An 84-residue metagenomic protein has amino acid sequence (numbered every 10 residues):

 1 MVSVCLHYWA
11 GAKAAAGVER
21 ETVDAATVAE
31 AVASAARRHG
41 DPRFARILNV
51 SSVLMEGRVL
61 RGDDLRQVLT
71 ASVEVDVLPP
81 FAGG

Functional and structural regions predicted by a protein language model:
M1-G83: Ubiquitin-like/PB1-type beta-grasp interaction modules and other compact soluble beta-rich domains
